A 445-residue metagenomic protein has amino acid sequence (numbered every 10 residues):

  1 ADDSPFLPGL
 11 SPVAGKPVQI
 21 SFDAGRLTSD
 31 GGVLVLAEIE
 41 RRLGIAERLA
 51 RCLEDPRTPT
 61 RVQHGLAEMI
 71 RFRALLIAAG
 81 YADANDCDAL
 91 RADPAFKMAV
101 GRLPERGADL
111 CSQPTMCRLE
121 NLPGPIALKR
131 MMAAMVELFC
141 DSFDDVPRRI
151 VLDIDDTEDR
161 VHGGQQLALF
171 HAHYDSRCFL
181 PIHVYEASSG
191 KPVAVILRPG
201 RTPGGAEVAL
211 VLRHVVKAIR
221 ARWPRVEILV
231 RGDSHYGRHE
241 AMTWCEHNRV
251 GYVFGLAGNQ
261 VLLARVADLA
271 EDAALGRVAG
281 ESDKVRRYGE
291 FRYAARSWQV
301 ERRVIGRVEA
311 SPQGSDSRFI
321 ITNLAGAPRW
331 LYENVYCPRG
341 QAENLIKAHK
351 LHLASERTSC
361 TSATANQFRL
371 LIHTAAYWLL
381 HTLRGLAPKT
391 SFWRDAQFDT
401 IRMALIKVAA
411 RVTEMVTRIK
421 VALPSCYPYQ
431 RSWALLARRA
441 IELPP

Functional and structural regions predicted by a protein language model:
A1-P203, A209-K217, A221-R222, R384 (+1 more regions): Dynamic "connector" segments at or just before major functional cores
S4-V18, F22, G251-A354, R439-P445: An anionic, glycine-rich sequence signature occurring as long contiguous blocks
I39, P328-F368, I372-L383: Short amphipathic alpha-helical "interface-anchor" segments enriched in bulky aromatics
P59-E68, C360-L370, A396: Structural motif
R149-D153, E227-L229, G251-V253: Structural preference for beta-strand elements that scaffold enzyme active sites
D155, V226-G237: Acidic/histidine-rich, metal-coordinating catalytic segments
M242-G251: Short, surface-exposed basic-aromatic patches at helix termini and helix-loop junctions that form
L380-A410: Conserved nucleotidyltransferase catalytic core and NTase-mimicking acidic/glycine-rich helix/loop elements in nucleic
